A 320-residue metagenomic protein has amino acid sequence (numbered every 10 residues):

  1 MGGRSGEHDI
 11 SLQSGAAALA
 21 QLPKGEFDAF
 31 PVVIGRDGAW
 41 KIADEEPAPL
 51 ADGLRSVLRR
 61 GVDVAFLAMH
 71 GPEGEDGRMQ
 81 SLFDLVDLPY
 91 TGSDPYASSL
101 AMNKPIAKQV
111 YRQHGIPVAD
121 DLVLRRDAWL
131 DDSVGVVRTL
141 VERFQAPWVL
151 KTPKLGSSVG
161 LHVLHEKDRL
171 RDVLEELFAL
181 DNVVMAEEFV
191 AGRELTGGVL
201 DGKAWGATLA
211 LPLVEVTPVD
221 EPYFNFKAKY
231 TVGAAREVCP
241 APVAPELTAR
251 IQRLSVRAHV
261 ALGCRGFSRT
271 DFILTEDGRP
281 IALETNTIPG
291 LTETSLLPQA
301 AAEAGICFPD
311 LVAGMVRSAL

Functional and structural regions predicted by a protein language model:
M1, Q13, V57-R59, L100-R193: Active-site nucleotide/adenylate-binding loops and adjacent lid/helix of ATP-dependent enzymes
M1-I106, Q113, R125-V136, S318: ATP-binding N-terminal substructure of ATP-dependent carboxylate-amine bond-forming enzymes
R4, K24, A244-L320: ATP-dependent carboxylate activation and anion-phosphoryl transfer catalytic cores that bind Mg-ATP to form
A29, P89-Y90, V118, W148 (+1 more regions): Hydrophobic beta-strand scaffold residues
D44-P47, S81-D84, Y223-T231, T287: Short, flexible, mixed-charge acidic loops at enzyme active sites
S81-Y90, E166-R171, E303-G305: A glycine- and small-aliphatic-rich helix-loop capping segment at beta-alpha/alpha-beta transitions that lines
H162-R253, L274, R279-I281: Phosphate-binding site of ATP-dependent enzymes
